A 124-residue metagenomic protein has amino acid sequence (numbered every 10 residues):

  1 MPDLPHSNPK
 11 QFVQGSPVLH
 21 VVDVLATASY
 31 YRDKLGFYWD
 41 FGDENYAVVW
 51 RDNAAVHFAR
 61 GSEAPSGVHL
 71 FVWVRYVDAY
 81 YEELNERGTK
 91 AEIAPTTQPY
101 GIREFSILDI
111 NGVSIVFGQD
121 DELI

Functional and structural regions predicted by a protein language model:
M1-A26, A55, V68-L70, G118-I124: N-terminal beta-strand motif that seeds the catalytic metal site of vicinal oxygen chelate
M1-K10, E82-I124: Vicinal oxygen chelate
Q14-V22, V48-W50, G61-R87, R103-L108: Vicinal oxygen chelate
V18, Y38-D43, T96, E122-I124: Conserved catalytic-core motifs of GNAT/GCN5-like acyltransferases
T27-K34, L84, G112: Conserved active-site tyrosine of GNAT-family acetyltransferases
D33-W39, T89-K90: Conserved acetyl-CoA-binding loop of GNAT-fold acetyltransferases
Y38-H69, S114-Q119: Conserved short beta-strand elements that form part of the metal-binding/catalytic scaffold of enzyme active sites
